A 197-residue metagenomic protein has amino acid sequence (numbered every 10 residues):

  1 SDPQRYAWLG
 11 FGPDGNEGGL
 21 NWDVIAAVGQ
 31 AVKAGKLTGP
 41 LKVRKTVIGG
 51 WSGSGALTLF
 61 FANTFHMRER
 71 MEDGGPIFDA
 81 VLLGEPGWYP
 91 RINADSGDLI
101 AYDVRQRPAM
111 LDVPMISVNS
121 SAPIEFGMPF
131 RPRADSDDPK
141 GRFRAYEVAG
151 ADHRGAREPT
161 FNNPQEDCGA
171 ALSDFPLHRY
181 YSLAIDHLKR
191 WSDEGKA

Functional and structural regions predicted by a protein language model:
S1-A197: C-terminal His-loop and adjacent cap/lid subdomain of alpha/beta-hydrolase
